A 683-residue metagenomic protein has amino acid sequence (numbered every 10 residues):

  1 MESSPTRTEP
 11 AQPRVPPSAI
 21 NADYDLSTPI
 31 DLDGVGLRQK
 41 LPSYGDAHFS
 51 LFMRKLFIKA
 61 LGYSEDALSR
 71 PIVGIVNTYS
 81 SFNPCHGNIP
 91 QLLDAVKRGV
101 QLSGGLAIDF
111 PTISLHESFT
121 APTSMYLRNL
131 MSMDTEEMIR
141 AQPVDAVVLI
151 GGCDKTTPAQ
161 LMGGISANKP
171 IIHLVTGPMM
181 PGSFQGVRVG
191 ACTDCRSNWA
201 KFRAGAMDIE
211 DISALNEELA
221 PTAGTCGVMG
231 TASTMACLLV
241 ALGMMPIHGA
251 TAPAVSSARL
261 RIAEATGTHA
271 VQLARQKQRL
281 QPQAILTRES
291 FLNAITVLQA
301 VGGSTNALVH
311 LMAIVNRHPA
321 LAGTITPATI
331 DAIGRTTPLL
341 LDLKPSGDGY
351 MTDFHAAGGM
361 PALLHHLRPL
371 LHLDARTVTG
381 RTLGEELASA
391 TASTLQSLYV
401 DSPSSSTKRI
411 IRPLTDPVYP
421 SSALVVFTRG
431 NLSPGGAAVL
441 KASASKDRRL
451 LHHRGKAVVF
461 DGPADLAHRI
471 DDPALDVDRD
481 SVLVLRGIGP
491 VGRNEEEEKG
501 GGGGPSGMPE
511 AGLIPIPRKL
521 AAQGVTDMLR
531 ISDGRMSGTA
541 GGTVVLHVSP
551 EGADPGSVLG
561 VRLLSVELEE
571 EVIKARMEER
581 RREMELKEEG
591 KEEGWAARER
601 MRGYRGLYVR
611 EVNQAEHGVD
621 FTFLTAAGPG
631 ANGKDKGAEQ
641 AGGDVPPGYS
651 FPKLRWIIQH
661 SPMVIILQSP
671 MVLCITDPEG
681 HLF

Functional and structural regions predicted by a protein language model:
E2-P5, P13-C85, L92-T112, S118 (+6 more regions): Catalytic or ion-coupling anion/metal-binding cores of large enzyme and transporter domains
L130-Q142: Short, well-structured alpha-helical segments in soluble
I139-Q160, I171-T176: A short, small-residue-rich loop immediately preceding and capping a beta-strand
Q659-P662, P670: Intrinsically disordered, low-complexity proline-rich tandem-repeat tracts
